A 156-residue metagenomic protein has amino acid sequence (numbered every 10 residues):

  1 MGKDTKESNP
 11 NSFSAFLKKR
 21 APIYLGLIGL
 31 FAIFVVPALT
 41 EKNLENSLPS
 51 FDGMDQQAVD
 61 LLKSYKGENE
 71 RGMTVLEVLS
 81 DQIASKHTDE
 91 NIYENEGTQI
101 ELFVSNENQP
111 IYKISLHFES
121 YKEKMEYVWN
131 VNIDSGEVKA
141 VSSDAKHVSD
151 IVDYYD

Functional and structural regions predicted by a protein language model:
M1-K19: N-terminal Lys/Arg-rich, disordered targeting/topogenic segments
K6, N43, S47, S120-Y121: Residue-level detector of alpha-helix boundaries and kinks
K19-L39: Hydrophobic membrane-insertion alpha-helices, especially the h-region of bacterial N-terminal signal peptides
N43-F103, V152-D156: Short, non-transmembrane alpha-helical segments in secretory-pathway proteins
E90-V131: Exposed beta-strand-loop-beta-strand "reactive/processing" segments of non-cytosolic proteins
K124-D156: A short, surface-exposed interaction/processing loop segment used at functional sites
